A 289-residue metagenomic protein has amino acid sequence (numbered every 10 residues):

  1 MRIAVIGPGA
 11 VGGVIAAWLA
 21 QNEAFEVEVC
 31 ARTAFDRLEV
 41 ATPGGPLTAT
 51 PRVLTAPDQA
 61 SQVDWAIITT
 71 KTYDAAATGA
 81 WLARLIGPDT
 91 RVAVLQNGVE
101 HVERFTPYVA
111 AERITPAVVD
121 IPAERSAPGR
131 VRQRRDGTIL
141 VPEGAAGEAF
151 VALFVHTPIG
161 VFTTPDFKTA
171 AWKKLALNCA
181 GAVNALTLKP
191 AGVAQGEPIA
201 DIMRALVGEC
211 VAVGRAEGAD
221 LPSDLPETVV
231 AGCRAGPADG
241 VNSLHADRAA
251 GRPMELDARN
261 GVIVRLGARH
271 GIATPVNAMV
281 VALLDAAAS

Functional and structural regions predicted by a protein language model:
M1-A4: Extreme N-terminal starter segment of soluble prokaryotic enzymes
P8-G9: Glycine-rich Rossmann-fold phosphate-binding loop(s) that bind the pyrophosphate of adenine dinucleotide cofactors
G12-G13: N-terminal Rossmann-fold NAD(P) dinucleotide-binding loop
W18, C30, A34, L38 (+1 more regions): Rossmann-like NAD(P)(H) cofactor-binding subdomain of soluble oxidoreductases
E23-V27: A generic structural motif
L95-K174, A180: Rossmann-fold dinucleotide-binding core
K168-A212, P237-A238: Active-site-proximal catalytic alpha-helix in oxidoreductases
R204, G208-S289: NAD(P)-dependent Rossmann-like dehydrogenase/reductase catalytic/cofactor-binding core
